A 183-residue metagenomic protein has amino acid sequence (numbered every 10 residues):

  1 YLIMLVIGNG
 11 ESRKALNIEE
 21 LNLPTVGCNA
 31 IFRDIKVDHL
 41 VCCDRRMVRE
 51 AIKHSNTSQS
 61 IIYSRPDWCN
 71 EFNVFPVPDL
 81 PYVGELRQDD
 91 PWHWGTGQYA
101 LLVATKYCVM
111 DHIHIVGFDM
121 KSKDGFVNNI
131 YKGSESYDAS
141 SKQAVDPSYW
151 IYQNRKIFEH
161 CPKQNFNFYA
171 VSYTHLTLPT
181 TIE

Functional and structural regions predicted by a protein language model:
L2-L178: Metal-ion/cofactor- or nucleotide/acyl-coenzyme-handling active-site neighborhoods
